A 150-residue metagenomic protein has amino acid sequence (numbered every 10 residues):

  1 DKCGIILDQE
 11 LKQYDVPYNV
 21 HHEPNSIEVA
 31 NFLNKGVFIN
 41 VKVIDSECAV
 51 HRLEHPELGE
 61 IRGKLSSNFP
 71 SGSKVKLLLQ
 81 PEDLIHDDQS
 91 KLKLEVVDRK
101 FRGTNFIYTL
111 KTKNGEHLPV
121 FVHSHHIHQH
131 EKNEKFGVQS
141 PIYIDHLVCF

Functional and structural regions predicted by a protein language model:
D1-G59: Internal alpha/beta loop-helix hairpins
G36-F38, K42-F150: Non-catalytic connector elements of ABC transporters
